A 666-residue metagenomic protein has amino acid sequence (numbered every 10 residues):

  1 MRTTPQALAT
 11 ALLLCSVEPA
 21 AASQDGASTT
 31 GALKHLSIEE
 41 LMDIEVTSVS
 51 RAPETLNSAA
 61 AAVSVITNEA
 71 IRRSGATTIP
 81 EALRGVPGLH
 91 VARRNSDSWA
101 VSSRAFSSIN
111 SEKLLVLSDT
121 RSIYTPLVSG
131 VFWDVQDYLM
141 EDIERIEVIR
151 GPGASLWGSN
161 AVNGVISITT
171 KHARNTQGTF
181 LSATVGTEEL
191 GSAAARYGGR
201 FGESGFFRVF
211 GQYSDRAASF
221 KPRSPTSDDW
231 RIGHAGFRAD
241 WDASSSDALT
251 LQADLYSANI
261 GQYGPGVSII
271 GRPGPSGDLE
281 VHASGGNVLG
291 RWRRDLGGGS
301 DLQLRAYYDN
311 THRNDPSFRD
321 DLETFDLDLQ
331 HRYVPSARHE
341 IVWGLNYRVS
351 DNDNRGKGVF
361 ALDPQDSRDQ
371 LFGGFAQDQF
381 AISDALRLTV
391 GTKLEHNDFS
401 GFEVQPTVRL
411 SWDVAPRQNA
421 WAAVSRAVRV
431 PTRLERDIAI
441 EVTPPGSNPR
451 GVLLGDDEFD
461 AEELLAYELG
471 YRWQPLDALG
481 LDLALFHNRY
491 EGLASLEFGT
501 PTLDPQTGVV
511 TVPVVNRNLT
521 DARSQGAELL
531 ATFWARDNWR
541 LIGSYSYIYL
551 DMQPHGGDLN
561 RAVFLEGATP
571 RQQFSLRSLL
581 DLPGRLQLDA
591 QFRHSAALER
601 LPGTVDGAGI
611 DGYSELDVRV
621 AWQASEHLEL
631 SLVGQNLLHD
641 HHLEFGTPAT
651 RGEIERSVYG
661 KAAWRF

Functional and structural regions predicted by a protein language model:
T47-S64, P80-S122, E144: Extracytoplasmic beta-strand/coil segments of soluble accessory domains associated with Gram-negative outer-membrane
S122-R150: Short acidic/polar hinge/loop motifs at secondary-structure boundaries that mediate gating or recognition
A154-S155, S167, N175-T176, T184 (+2 more regions): Periplasmic-side early beta-strands and strand-to-turn transitions of outer-membrane beta-barrels
G198-R200, D242, L465, E566-F666: Conserved C-terminal beta-signal and adjacent last beta-strands/turns of outer-membrane beta-barrel proteins
G236, T324-Q330, S367, G373-F375 (+5 more regions): Outer membrane beta-barrel strand-and-loop segments of large Gram-negative receptors, especially TonB-dependent
D240-S257, L279-F402, S411-A415, L479-F486 (+2 more regions): Face-selective signature of the C-terminal outer-membrane beta-barrel domain
P265-I270, D363, D398-S400, W412 (+5 more regions): Surface-exposed extracellular loop regions of Gram-negative outer-membrane beta-barrel proteins, predominantly
A381-A385, F486-Y490, V510-G603, L638: Gram-negative outer-membrane beta-barrel transporters
